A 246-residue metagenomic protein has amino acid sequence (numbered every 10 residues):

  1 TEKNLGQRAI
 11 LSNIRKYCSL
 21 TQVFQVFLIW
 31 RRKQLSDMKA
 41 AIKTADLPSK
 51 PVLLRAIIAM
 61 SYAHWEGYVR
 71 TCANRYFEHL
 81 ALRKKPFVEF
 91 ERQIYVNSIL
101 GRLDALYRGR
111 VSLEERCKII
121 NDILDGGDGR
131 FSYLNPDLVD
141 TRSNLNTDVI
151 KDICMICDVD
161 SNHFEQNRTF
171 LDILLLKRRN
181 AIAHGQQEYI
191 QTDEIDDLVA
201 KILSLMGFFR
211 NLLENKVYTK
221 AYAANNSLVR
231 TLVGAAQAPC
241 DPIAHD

Functional and structural regions predicted by a protein language model:
G6-A40, D148-D246: Polyanionic, low-complexity intrinsically disordered segments
F24-Q25, P48, A63, G109 (+1 more regions): Helix-centric, low-specificity signal for extended rod-like, repetitive segments
S36-R55: A long, hydrophobic alpha-helical segment
K50-A63, F90: Alpha-helical scaffold segments that form or flank carboxylate-/histidine-based iron centers
M60-S61, Y68, C72-F164: Helix-loop junctions and short alpha-helical segments
Y62-R70, N74, A200, S204-G207 (+1 more regions): A broad, structural surface signal
